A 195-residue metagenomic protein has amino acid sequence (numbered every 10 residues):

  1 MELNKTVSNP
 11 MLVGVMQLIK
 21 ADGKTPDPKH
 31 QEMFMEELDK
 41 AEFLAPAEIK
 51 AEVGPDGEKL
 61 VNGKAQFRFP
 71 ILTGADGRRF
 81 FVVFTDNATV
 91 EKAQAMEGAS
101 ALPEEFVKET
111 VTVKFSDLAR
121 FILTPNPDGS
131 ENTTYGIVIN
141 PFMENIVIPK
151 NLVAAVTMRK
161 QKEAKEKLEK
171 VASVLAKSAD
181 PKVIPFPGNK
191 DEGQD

Functional and structural regions predicted by a protein language model:
M1-D195: An interfacial alpha-helical scaffold signature
